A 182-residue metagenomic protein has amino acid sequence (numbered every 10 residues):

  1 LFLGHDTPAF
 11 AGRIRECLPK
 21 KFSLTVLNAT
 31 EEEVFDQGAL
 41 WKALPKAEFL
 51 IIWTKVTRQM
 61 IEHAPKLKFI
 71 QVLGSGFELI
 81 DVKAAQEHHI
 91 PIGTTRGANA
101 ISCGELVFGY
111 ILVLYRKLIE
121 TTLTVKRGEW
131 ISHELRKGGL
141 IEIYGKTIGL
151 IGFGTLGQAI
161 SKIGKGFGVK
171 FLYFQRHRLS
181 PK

Functional and structural regions predicted by a protein language model:
L1-A47: N-terminal glycine-/charge-rich "phosphate-binding" loop or analogous flexible N-terminal tail
L3-D6, I52-T54, L73, I151-F153: Replace "coordinates the UDP/GDP/TDP-sugar" with "coordinates nucleotide-activated sugar donors
D6-A11, T54-T57, F174-S180: Short, polar loop motifs at secondary-structure junctions
R15-E16, W41-K42, K83-A84, G139-I141 (+1 more regions): Short secondary-structure boundary/capping segments
L24-T25, I92, F171: Hydrophobic beta-strand scaffold residues
A29-F35, L50-T54, R127-L135, K182: Short gly/ser/thr-rich secondary-structure transition/capping motifs
K46-K126, L140-I141: Phosphate/diphosphate ligand-binding glycine-rich loop within oxidoreductases
L118, R136-K182: Rossmann-like dinucleotide/phosphate-binding beta-alpha-beta segment
